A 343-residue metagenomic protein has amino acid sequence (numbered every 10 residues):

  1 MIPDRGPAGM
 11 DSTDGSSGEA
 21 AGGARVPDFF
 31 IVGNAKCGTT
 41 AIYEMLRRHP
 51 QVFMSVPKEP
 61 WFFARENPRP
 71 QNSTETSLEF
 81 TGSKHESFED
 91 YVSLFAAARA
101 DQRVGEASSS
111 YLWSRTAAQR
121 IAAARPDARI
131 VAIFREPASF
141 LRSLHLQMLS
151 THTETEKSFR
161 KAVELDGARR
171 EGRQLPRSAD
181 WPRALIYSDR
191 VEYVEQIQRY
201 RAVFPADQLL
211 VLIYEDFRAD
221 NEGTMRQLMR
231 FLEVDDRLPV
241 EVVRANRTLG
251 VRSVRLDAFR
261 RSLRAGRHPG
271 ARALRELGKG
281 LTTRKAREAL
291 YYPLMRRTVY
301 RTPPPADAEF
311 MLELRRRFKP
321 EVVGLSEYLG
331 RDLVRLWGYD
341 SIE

Functional and structural regions predicted by a protein language model:
M1-S108, A123-I133, P137-R177: PAPS-dependent sulfotransferase catalytic core
I2, K58, Q198-L312, R316 (+1 more regions): The conserved 3'-phosphoadenosine-5'-phosphosulfate
T40-H49, A117-P126, R142-Q147, E192-D236 (+1 more regions): PAPS/PAP-binding and catalytic site of the sulfotransferase fold
T81-H85, S109-R115, S188, D216-D220: Acidic-and-aromatic substrate-binding clefts and catalytic sites of carbohydrate-active enzymes
S87, Y91-L94, A117, Y193-I197 (+3 more regions): Alpha-helical packing segments of well-folded alpha/beta enzyme cores
S108-S109, P176-D189, P305-F310: Surface-exposed cleft-lining segments at the edges of enzyme active sites
Y111-A118, A124-P126, G250-V254: Short acidic (Asp/Glu) patches
A184, V191, V322, Y328-I342: Charged phosphate-binding loop/patch that engages nucleotide di/tri-phosphates or the phosphate backbone of nucleic
